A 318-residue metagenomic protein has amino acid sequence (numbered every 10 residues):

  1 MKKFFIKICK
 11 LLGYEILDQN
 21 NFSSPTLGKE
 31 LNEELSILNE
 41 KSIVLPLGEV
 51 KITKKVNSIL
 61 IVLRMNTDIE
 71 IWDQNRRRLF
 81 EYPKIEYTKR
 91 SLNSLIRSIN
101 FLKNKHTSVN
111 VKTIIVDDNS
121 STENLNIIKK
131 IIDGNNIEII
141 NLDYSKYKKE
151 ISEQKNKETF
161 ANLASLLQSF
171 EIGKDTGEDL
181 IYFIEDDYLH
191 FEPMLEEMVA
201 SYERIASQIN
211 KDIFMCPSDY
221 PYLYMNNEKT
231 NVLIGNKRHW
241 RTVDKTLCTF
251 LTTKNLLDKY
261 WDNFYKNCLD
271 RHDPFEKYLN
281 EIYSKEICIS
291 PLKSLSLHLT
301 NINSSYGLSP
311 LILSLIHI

Functional and structural regions predicted by a protein language model:
Q19-R97: N-proximal low-complexity "stem/linker" segments adjacent to membrane-targeting elements
T107-S120, N141-Y144: Short beta-strand/loop segment that forms part of the nucleotide-sugar
T122-T176: Active-site-proximal specificity loops/subdomain of glycosyltransferases
L180, F191-N263: Conserved catalytic core of nucleotide-sugar-dependent glycosyltransferases
D186-L189: The conserved acidic donor/metal-binding loop of glycosyltransferases
L279-S296: Catalytic donor-sugar/metal-binding loop of nucleotide-sugar-dependent glycosyltransferases
I316-I318: Conserved small/polar residues in nucleotide/adenosyl-binding loops
